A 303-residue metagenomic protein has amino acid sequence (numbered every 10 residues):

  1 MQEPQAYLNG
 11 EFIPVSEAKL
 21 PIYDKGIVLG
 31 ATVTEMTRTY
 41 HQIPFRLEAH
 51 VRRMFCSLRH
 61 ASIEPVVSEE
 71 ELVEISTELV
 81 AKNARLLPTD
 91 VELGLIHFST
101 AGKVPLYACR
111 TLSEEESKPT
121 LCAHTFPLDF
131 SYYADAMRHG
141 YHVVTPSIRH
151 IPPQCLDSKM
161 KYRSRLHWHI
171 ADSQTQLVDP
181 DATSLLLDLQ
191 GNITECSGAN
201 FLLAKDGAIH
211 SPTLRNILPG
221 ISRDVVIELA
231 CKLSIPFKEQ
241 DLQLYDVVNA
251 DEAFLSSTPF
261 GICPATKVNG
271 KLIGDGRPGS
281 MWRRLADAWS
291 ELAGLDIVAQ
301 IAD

Functional and structural regions predicted by a protein language model:
M1-L185, L189-Q190, L218, E228-D303: Conserved alpha/beta cores of soluble small-molecule-handling proteins
S184-L185, N192-L214, P219: Glycine- and Gly-Pro-enriched alpha-helical subdomains that act as flexible, kink-prone "lid/hinge" or packing modules
S222-R223: Secondary-structure junction motif
